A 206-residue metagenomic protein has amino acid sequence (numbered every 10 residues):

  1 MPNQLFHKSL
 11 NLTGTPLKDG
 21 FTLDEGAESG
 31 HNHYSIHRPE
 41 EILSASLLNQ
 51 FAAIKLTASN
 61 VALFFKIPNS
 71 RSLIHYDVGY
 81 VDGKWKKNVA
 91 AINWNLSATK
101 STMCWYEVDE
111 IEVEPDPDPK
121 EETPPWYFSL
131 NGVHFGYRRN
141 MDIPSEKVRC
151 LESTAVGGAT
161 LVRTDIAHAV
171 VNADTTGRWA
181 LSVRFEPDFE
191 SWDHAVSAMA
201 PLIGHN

Functional and structural regions predicted by a protein language model:
M1-P2, D116: Intrinsic low-complexity, intrinsically disordered segments enriched in polar/basic residues
P2-K87: Signature of the catalytic double-stranded beta-helix
L5, S59-N60, N69-R71, K87-N93 (+4 more regions): Extracellular structured ligand-interaction cores
T13, S97, R184-D188: Solvent-exposed residues in well-ordered beta-strands and their adjoining turns, especially edge/terminal strands
T13-T15, T22, T57, S72 (+6 more regions): Residue-identity detector for threonine
D19, D24, D77, D82 (+7 more regions): Acidic-enriched, low-complexity/disordered segments with a strong bias for Aspartate over Glutamate
F65-A155: Catalytic core of non-heme Fe(II) oxygenases with the double-stranded beta-helix
E121-N206: Catalytic core of Fe(II)/2-oxoglutarate
